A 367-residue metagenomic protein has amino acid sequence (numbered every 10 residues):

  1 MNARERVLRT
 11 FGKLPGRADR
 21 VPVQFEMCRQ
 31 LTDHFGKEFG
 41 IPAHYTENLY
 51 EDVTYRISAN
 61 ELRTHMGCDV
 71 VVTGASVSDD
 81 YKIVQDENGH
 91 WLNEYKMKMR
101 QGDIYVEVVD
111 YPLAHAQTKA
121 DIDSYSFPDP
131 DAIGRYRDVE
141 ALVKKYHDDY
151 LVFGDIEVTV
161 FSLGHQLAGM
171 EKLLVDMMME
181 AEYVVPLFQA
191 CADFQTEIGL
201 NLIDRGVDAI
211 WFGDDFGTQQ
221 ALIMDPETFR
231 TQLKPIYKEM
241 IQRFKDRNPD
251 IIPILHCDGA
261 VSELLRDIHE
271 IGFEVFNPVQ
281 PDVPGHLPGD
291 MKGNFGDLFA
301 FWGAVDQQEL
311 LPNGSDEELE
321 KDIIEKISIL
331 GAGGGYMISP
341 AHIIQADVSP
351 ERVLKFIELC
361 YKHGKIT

Functional and structural regions predicted by a protein language model:
M1-Y45, Q101-Y111, T118-T367: Active-site loop segments of alpha/beta catalytic cores
H34-Y81: Segments that shape or occlude catalytic/ligand-binding pockets
A75, P112-A114: Cofactor-binding catalytic cores of oxidoreductases
V84-Q85: Short, small/polar residue-rich loop motifs at catalytic or cofactor-binding pockets
